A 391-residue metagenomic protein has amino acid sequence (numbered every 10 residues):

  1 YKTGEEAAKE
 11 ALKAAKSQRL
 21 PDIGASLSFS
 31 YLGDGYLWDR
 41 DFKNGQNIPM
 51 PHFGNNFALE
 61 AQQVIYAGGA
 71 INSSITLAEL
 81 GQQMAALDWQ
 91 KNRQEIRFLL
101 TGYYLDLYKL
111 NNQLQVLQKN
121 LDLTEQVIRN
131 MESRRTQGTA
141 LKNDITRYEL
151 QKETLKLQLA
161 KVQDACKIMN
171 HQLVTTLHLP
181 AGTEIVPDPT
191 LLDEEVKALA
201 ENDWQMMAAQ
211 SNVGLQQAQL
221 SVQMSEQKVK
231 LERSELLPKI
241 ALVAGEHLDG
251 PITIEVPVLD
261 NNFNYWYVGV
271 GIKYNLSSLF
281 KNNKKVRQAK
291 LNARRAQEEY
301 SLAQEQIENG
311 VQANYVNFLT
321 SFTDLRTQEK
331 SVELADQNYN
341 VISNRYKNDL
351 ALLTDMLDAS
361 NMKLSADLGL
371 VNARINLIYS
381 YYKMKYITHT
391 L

Functional and structural regions predicted by a protein language model:
Y1-L20: Start-of-domain marker
T3, K16-S17, P51, I65-R93 (+6 more regions): Sec/SRP-type N-terminal targeting helices
D22-G24, A58, A70, A241 (+1 more regions): Membrane-spanning beta-strand positions in outer-membrane beta-barrel proteins
S26-Q63, T190-K197, K230, V243-Y274 (+1 more regions): Small/polar, glycine/serine/threonine/aspartate-rich low-complexity segments that form flexible
N92-M207, N317, S321, K363: Periplasmic alpha-helical coiled-coil/stalk elements that build and connect Gram-negative outer-membrane
T154-L179, V332-T390: Short segments within alpha-helical structural elements
L179-G245: Amphipathic alpha-helical coiled-coil scaffold segments and their short linker/junction regions
